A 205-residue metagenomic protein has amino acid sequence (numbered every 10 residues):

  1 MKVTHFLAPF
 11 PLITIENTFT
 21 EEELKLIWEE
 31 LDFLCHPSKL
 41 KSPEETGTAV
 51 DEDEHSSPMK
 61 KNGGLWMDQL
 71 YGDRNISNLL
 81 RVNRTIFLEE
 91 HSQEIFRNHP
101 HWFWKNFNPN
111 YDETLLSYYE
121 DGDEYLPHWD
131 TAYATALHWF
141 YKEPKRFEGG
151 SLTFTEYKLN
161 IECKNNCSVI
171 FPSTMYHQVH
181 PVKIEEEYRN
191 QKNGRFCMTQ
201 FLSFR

Functional and structural regions predicted by a protein language model:
M1-H99: Non-heme Fe(II)/2-oxoglutarate
F19, L31, F140, L202-F204: Short beta-strand segments enriched in hydrophobic/aromatic residues within well-folded beta-rich domains
F96-H101, Y119-D123: Short acidic (Asp/Glu) patches
F103-Y118: A short glycine-rich, His/Asp/Glu-containing loop-to-beta-strand
L115-D130: Conserved short histidine dyad/triad with adjacent acidic residue
A132, K142-R205: Catalytic core of Fe(II)/2-oxoglutarate
A136-L137: Eukaryotic charged/polar low-complexity linker/IDR segments
